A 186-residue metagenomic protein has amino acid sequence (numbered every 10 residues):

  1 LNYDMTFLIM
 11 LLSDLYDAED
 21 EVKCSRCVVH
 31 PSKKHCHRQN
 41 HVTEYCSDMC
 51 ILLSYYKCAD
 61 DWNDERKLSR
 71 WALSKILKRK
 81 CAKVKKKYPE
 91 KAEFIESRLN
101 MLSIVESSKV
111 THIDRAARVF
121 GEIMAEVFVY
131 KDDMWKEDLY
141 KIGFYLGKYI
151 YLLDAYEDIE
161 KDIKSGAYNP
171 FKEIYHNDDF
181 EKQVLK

Functional and structural regions predicted by a protein language model:
L1-K141, K148, L152-L185: Acidic catalytic motifs of isoprenoid enzymes
